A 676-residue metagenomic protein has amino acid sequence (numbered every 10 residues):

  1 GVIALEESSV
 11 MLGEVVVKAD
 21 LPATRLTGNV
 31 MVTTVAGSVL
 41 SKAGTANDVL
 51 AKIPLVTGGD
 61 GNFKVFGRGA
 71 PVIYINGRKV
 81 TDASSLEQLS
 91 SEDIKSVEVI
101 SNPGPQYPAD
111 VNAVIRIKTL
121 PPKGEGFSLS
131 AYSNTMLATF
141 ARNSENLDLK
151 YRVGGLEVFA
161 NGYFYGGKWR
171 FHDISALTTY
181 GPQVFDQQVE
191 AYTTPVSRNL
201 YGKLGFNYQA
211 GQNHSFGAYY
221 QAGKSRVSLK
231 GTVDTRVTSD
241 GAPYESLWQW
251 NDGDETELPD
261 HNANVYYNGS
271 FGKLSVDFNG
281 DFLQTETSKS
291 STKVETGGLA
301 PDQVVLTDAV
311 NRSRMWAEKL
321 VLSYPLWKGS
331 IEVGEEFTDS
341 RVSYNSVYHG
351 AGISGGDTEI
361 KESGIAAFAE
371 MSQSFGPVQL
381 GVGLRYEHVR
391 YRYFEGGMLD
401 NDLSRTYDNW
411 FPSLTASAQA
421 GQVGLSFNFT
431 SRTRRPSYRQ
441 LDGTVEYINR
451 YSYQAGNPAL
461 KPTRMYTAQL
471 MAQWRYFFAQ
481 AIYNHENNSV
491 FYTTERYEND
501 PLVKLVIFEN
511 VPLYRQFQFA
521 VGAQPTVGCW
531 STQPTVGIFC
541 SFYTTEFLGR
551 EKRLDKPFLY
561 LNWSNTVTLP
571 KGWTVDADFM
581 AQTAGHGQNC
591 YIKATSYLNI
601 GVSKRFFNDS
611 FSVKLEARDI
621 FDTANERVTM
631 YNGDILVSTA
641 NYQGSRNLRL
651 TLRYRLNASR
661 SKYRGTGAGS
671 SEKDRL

Functional and structural regions predicted by a protein language model:
V2-L5, K18, A46-V49, A83-S84 (+3 more regions): N-terminal periplasmic accessory domains that precede and gate Gram-negative outer-membrane beta-barrel machines
V2-V39, G59-D60, R68, I100-N102: Short, acidic, small-residue-rich periplasmic hinge/interaction motif at the N-terminus of Gram-negative outer-membrane
N47-K79: Extracytoplasmic beta-strand/coil segments of soluble accessory domains associated with Gram-negative outer-membrane
R78-G104: Short acidic/polar hinge/loop motifs at secondary-structure boundaries that mediate gating or recognition
P108-I115, K123-D173, S197-L200: Outer-membrane beta-barrel translocator/receptor signature
K118-A131, H172-A176, Q188, L200-L204 (+6 more regions): Surface-exposed extracellular loop regions of Gram-negative outer-membrane beta-barrel proteins
Y201-S225, N251-G396, Q419, V423-G424 (+2 more regions): Face-selective signature of the C-terminal outer-membrane beta-barrel domain
E359-E362, D402-R405, T433-N487, K504-Q518 (+1 more regions): Outer-membrane beta-barrel signature, preferentially recognizing the C-terminal barrel domain of Gram-negative
